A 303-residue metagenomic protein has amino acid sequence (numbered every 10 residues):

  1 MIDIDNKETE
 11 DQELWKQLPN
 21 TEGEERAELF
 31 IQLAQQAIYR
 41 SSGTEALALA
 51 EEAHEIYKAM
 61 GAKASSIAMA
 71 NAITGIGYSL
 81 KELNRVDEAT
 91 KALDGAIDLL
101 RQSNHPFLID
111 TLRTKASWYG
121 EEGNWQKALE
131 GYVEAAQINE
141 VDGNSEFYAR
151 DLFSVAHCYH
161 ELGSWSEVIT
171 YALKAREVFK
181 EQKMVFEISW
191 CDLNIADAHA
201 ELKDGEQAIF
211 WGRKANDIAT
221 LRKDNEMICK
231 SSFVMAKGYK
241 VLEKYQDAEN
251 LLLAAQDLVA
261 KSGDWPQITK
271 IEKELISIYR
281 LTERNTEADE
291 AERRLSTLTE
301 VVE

Functional and structural regions predicted by a protein language model:
M1-E13, N250, A254-E303: C-terminal non-catalytic interaction modules
M1-T74, L80-R85, I97, A291-E303: Flexible inter-repeat linkers and adjacent short helices within tandem amphipathic alpha-helical repeat scaffolds
W15-K16, E51-G61, D94-N104, V133-N144 (+4 more regions): Amphipathic alpha-helical segments of tetratricopeptide repeats
E28-Y39, I67-E82, P106-E121, E146-E161 (+3 more regions): Conserved alpha-helical positions within TPR/SEL1-like repeat arrays
E51-A149: A generic tandem-repeat structural signature
